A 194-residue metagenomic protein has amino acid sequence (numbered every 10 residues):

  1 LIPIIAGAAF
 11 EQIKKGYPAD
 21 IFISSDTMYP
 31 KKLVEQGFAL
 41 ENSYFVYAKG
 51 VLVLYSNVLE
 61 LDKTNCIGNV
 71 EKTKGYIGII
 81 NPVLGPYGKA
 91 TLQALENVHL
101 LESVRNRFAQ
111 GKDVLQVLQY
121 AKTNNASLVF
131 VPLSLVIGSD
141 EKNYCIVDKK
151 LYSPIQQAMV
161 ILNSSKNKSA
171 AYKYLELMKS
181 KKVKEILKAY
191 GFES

Functional and structural regions predicted by a protein language model:
I4-Y17, S24-L40, F45-A48, Y55-S194: Exported/periplasmic ABC-transporter solute-binding proteins
